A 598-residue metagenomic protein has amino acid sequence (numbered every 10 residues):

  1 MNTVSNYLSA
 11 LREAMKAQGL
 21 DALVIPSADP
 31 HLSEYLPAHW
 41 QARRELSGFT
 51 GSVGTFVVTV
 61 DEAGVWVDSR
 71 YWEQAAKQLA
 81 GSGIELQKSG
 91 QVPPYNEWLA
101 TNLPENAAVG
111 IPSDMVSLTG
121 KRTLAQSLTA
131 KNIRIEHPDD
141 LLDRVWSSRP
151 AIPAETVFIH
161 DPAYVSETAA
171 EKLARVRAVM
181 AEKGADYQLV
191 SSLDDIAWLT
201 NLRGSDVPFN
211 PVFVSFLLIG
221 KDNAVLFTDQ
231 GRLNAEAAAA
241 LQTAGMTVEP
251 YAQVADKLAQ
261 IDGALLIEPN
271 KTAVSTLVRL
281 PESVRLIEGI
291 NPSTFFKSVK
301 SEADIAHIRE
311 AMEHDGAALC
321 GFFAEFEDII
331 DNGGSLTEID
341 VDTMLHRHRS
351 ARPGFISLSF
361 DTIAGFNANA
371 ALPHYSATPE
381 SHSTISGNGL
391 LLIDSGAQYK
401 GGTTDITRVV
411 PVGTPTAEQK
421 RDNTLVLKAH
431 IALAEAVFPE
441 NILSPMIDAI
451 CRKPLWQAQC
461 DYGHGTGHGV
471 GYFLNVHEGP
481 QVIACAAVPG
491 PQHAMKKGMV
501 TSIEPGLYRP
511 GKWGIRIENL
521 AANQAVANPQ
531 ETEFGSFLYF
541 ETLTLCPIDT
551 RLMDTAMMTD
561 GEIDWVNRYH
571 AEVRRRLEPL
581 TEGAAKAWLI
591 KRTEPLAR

Functional and structural regions predicted by a protein language model:
M1-R598: Active-site neighborhoods and metal-handling regions in enzymes and metal-associated proteins
